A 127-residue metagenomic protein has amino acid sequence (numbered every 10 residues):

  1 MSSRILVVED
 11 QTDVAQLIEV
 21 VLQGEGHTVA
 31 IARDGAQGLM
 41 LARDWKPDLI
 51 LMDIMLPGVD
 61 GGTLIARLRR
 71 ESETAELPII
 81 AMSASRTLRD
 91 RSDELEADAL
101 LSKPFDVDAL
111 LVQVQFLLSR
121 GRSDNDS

Functional and structural regions predicted by a protein language model:
L6, I31-L49: Acidic, metal-coordinating helix/loop segments flanking the phosphotransfer/catalytic sites of two-component signaling
E9, S83: Conserved acidic carboxylate
Q16-G24: Charged docking surfaces used in two-component/phosphorelay signaling
K46-D48, E73-P78: His-Asp phosphorelay/catalytic-motif detector in bacterial-type signaling
D53: Active-site residues of response regulator receiver
P57: The feature encodes the CheY-like receiver
F105-F116: C-terminal output helix
